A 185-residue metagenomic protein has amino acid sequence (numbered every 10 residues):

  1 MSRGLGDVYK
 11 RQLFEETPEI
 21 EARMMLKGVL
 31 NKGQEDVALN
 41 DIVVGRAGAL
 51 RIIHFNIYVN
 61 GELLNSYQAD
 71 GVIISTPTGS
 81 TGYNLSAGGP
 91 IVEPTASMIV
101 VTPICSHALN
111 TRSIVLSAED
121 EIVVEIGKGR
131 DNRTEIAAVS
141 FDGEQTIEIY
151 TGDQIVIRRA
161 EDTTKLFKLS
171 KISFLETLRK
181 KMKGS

Functional and structural regions predicted by a protein language model:
M1-Y9: Single conserved hydrophobic/aromatic residue that forms the stacking wall/gate of nucleotide- or nucleobase-binding
K10-L13, N40: Charged, amphipathic alpha-helical segments
Q12-E16, G45: Mid-sequence acidic-hydrophobic segments that form the walls of catalytic/ligand-binding cavities or oligomerization
A22-N110, A118-D120, R179-G184: ATP/pyrophosphate-binding catalytic subdomain of soluble kinases
V44, A49, N60-L63, R112-S185: ATP/nucleoside-binding phosphotransfer catalytic cores, i.e., glycine-rich phosphate-binding loops
